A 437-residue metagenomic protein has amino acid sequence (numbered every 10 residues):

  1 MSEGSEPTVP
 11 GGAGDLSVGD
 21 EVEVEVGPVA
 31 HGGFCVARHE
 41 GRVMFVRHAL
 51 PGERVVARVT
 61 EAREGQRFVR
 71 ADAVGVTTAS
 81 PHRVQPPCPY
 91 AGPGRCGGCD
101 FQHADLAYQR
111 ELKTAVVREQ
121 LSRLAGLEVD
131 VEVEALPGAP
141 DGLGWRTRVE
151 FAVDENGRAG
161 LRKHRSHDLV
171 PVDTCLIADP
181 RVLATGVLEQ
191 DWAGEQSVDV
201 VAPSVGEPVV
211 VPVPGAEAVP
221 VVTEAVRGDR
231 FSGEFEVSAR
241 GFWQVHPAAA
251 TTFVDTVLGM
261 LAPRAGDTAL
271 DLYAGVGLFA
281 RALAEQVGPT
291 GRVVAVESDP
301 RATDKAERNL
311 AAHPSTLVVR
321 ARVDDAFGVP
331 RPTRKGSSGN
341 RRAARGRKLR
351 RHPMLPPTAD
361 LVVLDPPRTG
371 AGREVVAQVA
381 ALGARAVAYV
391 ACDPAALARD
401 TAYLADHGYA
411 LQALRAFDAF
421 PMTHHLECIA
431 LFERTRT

Functional and structural regions predicted by a protein language model:
S2-L364, T369-A371, V375, G383: Accessory RNA-recognition modules of RNA-modification enzymes
A377-A381, R385-L431: C-terminal substrate-binding/active-site "lid" region of AdoMet-derived donor-dependent transferases
E433-R436: Rossmann-like AdoMet/SAM-dependent catalytic core
